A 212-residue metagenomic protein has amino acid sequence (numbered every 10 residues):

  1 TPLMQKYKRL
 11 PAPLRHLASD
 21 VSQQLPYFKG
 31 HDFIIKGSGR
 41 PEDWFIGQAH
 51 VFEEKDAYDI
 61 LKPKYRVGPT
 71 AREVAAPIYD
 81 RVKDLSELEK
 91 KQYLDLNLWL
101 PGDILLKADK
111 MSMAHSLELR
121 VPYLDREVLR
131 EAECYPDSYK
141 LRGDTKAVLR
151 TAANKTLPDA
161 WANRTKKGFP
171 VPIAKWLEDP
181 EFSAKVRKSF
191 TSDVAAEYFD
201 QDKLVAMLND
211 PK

Functional and structural regions predicted by a protein language model:
T1-F28: Conserved phosphoryl-transfer catalytic core
L25-K212: Adenosyl-5′-phosphate
